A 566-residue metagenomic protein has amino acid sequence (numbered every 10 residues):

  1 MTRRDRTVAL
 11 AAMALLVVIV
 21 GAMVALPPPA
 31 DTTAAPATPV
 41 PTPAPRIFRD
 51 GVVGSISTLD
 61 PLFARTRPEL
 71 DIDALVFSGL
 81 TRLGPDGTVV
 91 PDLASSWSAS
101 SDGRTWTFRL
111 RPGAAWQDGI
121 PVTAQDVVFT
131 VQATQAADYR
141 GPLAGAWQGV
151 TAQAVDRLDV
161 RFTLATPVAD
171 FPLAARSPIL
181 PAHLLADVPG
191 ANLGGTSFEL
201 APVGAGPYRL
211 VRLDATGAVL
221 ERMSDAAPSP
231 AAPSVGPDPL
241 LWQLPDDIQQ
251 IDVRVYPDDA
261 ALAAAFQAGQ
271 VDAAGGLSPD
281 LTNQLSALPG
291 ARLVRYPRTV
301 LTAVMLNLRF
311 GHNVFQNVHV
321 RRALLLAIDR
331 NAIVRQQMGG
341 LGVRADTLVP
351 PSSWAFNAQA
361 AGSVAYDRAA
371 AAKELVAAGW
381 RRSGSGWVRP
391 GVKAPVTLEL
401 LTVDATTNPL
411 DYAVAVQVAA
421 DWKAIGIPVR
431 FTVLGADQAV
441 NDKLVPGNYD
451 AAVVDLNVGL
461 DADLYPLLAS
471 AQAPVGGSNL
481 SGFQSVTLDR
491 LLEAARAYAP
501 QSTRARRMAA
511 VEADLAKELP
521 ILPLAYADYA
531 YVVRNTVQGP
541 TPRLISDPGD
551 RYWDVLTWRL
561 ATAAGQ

Functional and structural regions predicted by a protein language model:
L15-P28, T302, A327-Q359, D367 (+2 more regions): Detector for C-terminal structural segments
R49, T123-T130, R161-T163, G206-P207 (+7 more regions): Alpha-helical secondary-structure segments
G51-S101, Q132, V203: N-terminal lobe/hinge region of extracytoplasmic solute-binding protein
R109, P142-V188, P207-R212: Surface-exposed binding/hinge segments that line and control ligand-binding clefts or catalytic entry sites
T134, V211-E221, D252-H312, R335 (+1 more regions): Extracellular/periplasmic solute-recognition and catalytic clefts
R176-D252, A260, R368-K373, L560-Q566: Gly/Pro-rich hinge or "lid" segments in bacterial periplasmic/extracellular proteins
T196, P228-Q284, V414-A415, P428-R430: Ligand-site clamp/hinge motif
R381-V458: Ligand/substrate-recognition segments at binding pockets and active sites
